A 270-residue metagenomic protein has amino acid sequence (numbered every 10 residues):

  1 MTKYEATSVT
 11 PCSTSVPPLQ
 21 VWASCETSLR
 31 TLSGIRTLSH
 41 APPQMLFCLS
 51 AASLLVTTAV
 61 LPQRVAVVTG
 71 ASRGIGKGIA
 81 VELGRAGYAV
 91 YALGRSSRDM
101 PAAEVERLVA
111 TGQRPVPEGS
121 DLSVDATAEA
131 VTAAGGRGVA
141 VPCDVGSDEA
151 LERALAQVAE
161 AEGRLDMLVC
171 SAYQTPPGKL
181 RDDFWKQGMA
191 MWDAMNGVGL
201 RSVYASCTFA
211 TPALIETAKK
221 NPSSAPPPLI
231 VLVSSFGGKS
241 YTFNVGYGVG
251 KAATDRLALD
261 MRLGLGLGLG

Functional and structural regions predicted by a protein language model:
T2-P18, W22-S39: Low-acidity, Ser/Thr- and Arg-rich intrinsically disordered low-complexity segments
A6, V21-A23, L46-A59: N-terminal chloroplast transit peptides
L32-Q44, L263-L269: Ser/Thr/Pro-rich, intrinsically disordered low-complexity segments
V60-E162, P176-D182, A190-M191: Short-chain dehydrogenase/reductase
T69, L165-P176, G199, L232: Rossmann-fold scaffold of SDR-type NAD(P)-dependent oxidoreductases
Q174-P176, K186-G188, I215, K219-G266: Catalytic loop of short-chain dehydrogenase/reductase
W185-A205, V231, T254: Catalytic Tyr-X3-Lys loop
C207-T208, L259: A short, exposed helix-loop element centered on a Lys and neighboring polar residues
